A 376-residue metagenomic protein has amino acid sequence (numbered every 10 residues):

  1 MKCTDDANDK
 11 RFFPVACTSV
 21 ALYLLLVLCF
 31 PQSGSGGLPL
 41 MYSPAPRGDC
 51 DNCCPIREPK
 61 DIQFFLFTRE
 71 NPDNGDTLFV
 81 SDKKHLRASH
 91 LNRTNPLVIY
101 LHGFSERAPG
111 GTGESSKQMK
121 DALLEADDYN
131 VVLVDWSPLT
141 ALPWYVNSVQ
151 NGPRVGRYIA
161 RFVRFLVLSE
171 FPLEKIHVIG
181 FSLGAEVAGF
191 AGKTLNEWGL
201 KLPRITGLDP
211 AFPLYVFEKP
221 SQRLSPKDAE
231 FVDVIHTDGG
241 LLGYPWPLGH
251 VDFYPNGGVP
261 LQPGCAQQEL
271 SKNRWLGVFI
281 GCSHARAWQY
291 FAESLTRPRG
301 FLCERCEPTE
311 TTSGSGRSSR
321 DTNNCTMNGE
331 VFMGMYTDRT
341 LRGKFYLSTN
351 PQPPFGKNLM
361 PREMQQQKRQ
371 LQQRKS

Functional and structural regions predicted by a protein language model:
K2-L133, T140-N151, R161-L173, E197-L200 (+3 more regions): Flexible, membrane-associating and regulatory peripheral segments of lipid-active enzymes
W136-L139, P210, T237: Active-site loop/turn elements of alpha/beta-hydrolase fold enzymes, especially the short glycine-/histidine-rich
G156, A188, K227, V234-T237 (+1 more regions): Metzincin-family zinc-dependent endopeptidase catalytic domain
Y158-V163, V232: Short, well-ordered amphipathic alpha-helical segments that serve as non-catalytic structural scaffolds within diverse
I179-F190: Glycine-rich nucleophile elbow surrounding the catalytic serine of serine-hydrolase chemistry
G207-L208, V234: A short, hydrophobic beta-strand element of the alpha/beta-hydrolase
E230-V234, D252-F253: Catalytic His-Asp charge-relay segment
